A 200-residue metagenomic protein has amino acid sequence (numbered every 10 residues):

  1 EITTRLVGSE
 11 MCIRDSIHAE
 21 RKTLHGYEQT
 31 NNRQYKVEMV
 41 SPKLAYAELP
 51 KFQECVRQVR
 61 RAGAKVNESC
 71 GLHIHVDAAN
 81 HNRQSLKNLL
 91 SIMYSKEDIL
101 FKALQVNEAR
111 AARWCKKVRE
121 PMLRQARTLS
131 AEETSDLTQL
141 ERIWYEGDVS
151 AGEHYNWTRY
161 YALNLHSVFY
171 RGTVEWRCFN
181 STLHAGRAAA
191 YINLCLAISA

Functional and structural regions predicted by a protein language model:
E1-G8, I13: Single conserved hydrophobic/aromatic residue that forms the stacking wall/gate of nucleotide- or nucleobase-binding
S16-Q29, K36, K87-N180: Aromatic/basic-lined ligand-recognition segments that form π-stacking hydrophobic pockets flanked by Lys/Arg to engage
A19-E68: Long, hydrophobic/aromatic-enriched structural stretches that serve as scaffold segments
S41-A45, V76-N80, F169, N180: Short, flexible loop/turn elements at secondary-structure junctions
Y46-V56, A79-Q105, H184-S199: Helical (often loop-to-helix) elements that flank the catalytic cores of nucleotide-handling enzymes
R60-A62, V66, H81, Y161-V168 (+2 more regions): Phosphate-end processing signature that detects enzymes handling 5′-triphosphorylated RNA and polyphosphate
K65-H81, T173-R177: Histidine-centered divalent-metal-coordination microenvironment in nucleic-acid enzymes
N67-G71, Q84-N88, Y160, R171 (+2 more regions): Short, well-structured alpha-helical interface segments that form or flank functional binding sites
